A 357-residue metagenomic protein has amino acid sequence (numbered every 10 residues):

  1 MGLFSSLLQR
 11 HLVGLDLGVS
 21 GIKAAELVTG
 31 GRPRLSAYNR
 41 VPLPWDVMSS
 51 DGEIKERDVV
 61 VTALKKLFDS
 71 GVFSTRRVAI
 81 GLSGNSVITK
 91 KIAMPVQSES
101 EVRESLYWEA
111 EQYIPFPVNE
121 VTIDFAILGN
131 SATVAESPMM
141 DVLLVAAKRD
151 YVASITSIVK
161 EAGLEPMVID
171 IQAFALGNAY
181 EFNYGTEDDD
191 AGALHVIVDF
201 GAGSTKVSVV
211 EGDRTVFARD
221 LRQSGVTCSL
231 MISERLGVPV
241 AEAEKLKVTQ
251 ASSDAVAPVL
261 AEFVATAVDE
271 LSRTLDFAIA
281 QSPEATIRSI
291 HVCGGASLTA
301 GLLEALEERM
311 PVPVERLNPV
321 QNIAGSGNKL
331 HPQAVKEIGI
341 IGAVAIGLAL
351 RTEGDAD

Functional and structural regions predicted by a protein language model:
M1-E109, A153, E161-E165: Non-catalytic, solvent-exposed interaction/assembly segments
R10-R40, S74, I80, T133-K245: Small-residue (GG/TT-enriched) beta-loop-alpha framework at ligand/catalytic clefts
R57-V61, R103, V152, S229 (+5 more regions): Amphipathic alpha-helical transducer elements in NTP-driven molecular machines
L64-R77, A162, V238, S272-S289: Phosphate/pyrophosphate-binding loops at sites that engage ATP/ADP/AMP, CoA/4′-phosphopantetheine, polyphosphate
R77, G81-Y184, S289, P319-G325 (+2 more regions): Active-site neighborhood for divalent-cation/phosphate handling
E234, E242-I290, A296, V344: Adenine-nucleotide phosphate-binding core of ATP-dependent small-molecule kinases
F263, A285-E315, P319-I323: Glycine-rich phosphate-binding loops at beta-strand->alpha-helix junctions
K336-D357: Acidic, glycine/GT-rich loop-and beta-edge segments that sit at the periphery of enzyme/chaperone cores
